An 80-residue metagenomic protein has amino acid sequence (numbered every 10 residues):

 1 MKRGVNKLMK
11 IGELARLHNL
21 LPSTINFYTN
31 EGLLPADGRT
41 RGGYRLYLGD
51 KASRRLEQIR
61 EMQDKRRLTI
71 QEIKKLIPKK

Functional and structural regions predicted by a protein language model:
M1-H18, N26, N30-E31, P35-R41 (+1 more regions): Arg/Lys-rich, alpha-helical DNA-contact motif
P22: Conserved catalytic core of two-component sensor histidine kinases
